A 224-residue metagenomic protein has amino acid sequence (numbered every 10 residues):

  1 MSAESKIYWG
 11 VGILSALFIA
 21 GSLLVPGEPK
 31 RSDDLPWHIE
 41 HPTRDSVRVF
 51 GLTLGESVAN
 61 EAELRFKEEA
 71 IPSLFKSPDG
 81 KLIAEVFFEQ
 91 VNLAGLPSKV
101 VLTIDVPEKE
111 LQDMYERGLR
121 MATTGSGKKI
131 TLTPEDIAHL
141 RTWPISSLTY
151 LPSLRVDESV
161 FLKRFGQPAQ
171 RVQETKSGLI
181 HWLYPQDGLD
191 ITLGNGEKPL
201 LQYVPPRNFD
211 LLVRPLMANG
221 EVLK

Functional and structural regions predicted by a protein language model:
M1-S5: Short, Lys/Arg-rich N-terminal segment immediately upstream of the first membrane anchor
K6-P26: Hydrophobic membrane-insertion alpha-helices, especially the h-region of bacterial N-terminal signal peptides
V25-D34, A59-K224: A cross-family detector of function-defining hotspots
I39-F50, D136-S146: Acidic/histidine-rich, surface-exposed loop or edge segments in extracytoplasmic proteins
V49-L52, L151: Short, flexible active-site loop motifs that bind/organize anionic cofactors or intermediates
G55-E56: Glycine-centered tight-turn and secondary-structure capping sites
